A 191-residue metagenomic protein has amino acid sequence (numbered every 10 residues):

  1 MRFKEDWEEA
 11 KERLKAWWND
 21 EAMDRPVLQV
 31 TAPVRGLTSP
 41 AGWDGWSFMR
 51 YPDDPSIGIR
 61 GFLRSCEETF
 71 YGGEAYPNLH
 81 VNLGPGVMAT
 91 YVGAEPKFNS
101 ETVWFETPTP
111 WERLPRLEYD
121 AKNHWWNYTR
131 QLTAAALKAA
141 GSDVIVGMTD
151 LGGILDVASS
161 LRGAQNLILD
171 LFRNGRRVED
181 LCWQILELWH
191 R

Functional and structural regions predicted by a protein language model:
M1-N99, G141-V146: N-terminal basic, low-complexity leaders that serve as flexible interaction/assembly modules and, when applicable, as
M88-R191: Active-site-proximal, glycine-rich beta->alpha crossover segments in alpha/beta enzymes that shape flexible
